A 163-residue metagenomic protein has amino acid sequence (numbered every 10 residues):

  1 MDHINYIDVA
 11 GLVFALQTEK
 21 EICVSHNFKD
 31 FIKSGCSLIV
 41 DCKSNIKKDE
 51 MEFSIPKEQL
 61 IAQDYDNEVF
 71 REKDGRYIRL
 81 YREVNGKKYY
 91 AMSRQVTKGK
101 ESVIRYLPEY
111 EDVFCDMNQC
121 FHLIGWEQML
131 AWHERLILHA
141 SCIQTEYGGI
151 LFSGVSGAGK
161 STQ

Functional and structural regions predicted by a protein language model:
M1-L151: A noncatalytic interaction/capping subdomain that flanks phosphate/NTP-handling catalytic cores
V155: P-loop (Walker A) phosphate-binding loop of NTP-binding proteins
A158-K160: Conserved glycine(s) of the Walker
Q163: Hydrophobic positions on the alpha1 helix immediately C-terminal to the Walker A/P-loop
